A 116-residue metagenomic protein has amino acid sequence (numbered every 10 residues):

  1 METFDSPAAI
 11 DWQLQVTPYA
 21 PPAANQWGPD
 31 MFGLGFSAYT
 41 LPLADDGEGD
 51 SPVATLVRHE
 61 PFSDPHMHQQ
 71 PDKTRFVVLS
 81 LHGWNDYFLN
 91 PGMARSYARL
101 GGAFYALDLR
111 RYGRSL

Functional and structural regions predicted by a protein language model:
M1-Q70: An N-terminal hydrophobic leader/cap segment in hydrolases
E60-L109: Short, surface-exposed "cap/lid" segments of acyl-processing enzymes
Y112-L116: Cap/lid segment of the alpha/beta-hydrolase catalytic domain
